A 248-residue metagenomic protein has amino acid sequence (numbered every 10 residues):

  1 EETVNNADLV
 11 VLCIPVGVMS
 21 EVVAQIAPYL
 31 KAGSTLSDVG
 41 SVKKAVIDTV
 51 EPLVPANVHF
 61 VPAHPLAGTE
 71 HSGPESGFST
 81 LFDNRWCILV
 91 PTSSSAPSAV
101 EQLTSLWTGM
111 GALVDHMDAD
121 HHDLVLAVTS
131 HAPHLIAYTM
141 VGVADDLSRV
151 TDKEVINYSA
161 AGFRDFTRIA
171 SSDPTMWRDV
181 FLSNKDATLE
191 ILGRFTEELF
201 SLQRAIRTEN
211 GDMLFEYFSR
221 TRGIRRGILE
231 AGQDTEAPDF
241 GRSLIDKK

Functional and structural regions predicted by a protein language model:
E2-T35: Rossmann-like NAD(P)-binding element
C13-P15, G40, P91: Glycine-rich, N-terminal phosphate-binding loop of Rossmann-like dinucleotide-binding domains
V16-M19, S41-V42, L66, V141 (+1 more regions): Short glycine-rich anion-binding loops that position phosphate/pyrophosphate groups of nucleotides and phosphorylated
A24-E75: Rossmann-like NAD(P)(H) cofactor-binding subdomain of soluble oxidoreductases
T69-C87: Predominantly a Rossmann-like dinucleotide-binding segment in NAD(P)-dependent oxidoreductases
L81-R168: Internal alpha-helical scaffold of NAD(P)-dependent oxidoreductase catalytic cores
D152-T221: Interdomain hinge/lid region at the active-site interface of Rossmann-like NAD(P)-dependent oxidoreductases
G223-K248: Long, positively charged, glycine-interspersed low-complexity recognition regions
